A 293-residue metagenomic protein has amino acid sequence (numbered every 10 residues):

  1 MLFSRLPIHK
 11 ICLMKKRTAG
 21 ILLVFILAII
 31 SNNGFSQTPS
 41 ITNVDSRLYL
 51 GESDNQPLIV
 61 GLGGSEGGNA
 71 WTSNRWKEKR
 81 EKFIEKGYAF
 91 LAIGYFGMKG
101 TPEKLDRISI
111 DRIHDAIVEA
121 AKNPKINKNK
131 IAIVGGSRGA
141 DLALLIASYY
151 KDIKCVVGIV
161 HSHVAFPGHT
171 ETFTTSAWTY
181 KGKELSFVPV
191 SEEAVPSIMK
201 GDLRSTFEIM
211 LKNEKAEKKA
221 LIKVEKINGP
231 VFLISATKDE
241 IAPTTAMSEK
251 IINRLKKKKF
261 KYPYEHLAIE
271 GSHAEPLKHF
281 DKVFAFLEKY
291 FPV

Functional and structural regions predicted by a protein language model:
F35-P57: N-terminal cap/lid segment of alpha/beta-hydrolase-fold proteins
P39, G67-G68, T72, D115-L185: Primarily recognizes the serine-hydrolase "nucleophile elbow" in alpha/beta-hydrolase and SGNH/GDSL folds
N55-S65: Short beta-strand element of the alpha/beta-hydrolase
S73-L91: Short amphipathic alpha-helix adjacent to the substrate-entry channel of hydrolases
G94-K128: Catalytic nucleophile-loop/oxyanion-hole region of alpha/beta-hydrolase and closely related hydrolase-like folds
E103, A246-V293: C-terminal catalytic histidine-bearing segment of alpha/beta-hydrolase fold enzymes
P167-I222: Mobile cap/lid helix-loop segments that gate and shape the active-site cleft of serine hydrolases
I227, L233-S235, D239: Short beta-strand/loop motif that positions the catalytic acidic residue of the alpha/beta-hydrolase fold
